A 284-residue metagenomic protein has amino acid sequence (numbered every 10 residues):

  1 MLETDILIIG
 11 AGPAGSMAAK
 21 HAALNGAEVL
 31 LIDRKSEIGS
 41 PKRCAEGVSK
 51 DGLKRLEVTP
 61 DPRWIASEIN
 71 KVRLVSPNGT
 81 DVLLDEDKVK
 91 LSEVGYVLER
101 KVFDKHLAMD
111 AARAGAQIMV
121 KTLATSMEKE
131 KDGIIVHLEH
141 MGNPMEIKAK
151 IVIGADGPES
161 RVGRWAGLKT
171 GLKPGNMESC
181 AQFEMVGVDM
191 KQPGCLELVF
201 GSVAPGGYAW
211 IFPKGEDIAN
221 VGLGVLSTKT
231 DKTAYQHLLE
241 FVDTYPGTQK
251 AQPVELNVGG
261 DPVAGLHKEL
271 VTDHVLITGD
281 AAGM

Functional and structural regions predicted by a protein language model:
M1-A14: Beta1/beta-strand and adjacent pyrophosphate-binding region of the FAD-binding site in flavoprotein oxidoreductases
A11, N25, M109-Q249, H267 (+1 more regions): Predominantly flavin-linked oxidoreductase catalytic cores and closely associated redox partners
A14, E37, E159: Conserved Rossmann-like nucleotide-cofactor binding loop
A23-R43: Glycine-rich FAD pyrophosphate-binding loop
R43-E46, Y208, A281-M284: Glycine-rich phosphate/pyrophosphate-binding beta-alpha loops
D51-H106: A conserved beta-strand/loop capping segment in the N-terminal third of enzymes that catalyze redox or closely related
T248-V263: A glycine-rich dinucleotide-binding beta-alpha-beta segment and adjacent secondary-structure elements that constitute
G259-M284: FAD-binding beta-loop-beta segment adjacent to the flavin cofactor pocket
